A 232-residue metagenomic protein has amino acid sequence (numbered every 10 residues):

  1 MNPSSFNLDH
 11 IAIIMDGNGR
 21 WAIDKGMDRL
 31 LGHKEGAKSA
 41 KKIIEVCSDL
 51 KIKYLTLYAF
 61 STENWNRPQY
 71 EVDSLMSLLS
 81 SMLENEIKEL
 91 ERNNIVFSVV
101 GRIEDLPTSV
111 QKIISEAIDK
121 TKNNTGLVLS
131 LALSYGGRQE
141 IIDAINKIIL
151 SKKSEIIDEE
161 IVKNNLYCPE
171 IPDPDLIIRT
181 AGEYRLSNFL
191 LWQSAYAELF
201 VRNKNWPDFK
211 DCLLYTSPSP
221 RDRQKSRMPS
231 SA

Functional and structural regions predicted by a protein language model:
M1-S217, R221: Flexible, compositionally biased loop and terminal segments
P220-D222, S226-A232: Positively charged, low-complexity/disordered segments
